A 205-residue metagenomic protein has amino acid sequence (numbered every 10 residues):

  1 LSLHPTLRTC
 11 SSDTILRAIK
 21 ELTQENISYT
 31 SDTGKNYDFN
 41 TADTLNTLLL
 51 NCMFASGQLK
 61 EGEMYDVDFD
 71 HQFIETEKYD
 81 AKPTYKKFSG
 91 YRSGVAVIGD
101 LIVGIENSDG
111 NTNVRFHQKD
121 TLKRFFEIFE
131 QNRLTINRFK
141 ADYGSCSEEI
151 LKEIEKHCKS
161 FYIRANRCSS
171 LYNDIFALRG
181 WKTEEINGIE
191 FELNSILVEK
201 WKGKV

Functional and structural regions predicted by a protein language model:
L1, T6-L7, S11, I15 (+4 more regions): Short, conserved catalytic/metal-binding motifs centered on acidic residues
L3, L16-T30, K123, T135-I136 (+1 more regions): Short alpha-helical patches at protein termini and domain edges that function as localization/binding signals
S12, I19-V95: Active-site-proximal, Lys/Arg-enriched surface segment that forms a nucleic-acid-binding/basic interface patch
I27, S31, E77-K82, V103-N107 (+3 more regions): Short acidic, glycine/serine/threonine-rich loops at helix termini
H71-E75, D109, S145, R167-S169: Active-site-proximal loop/turn and secondary-structure-junction residues that shape catalytic pockets, frequently
Y85-N132: Electropositive, glycine- and tryptophan-enriched low-complexity nucleic-acid-binding patches
R115-N173: Domain-level cores of phosphate- or acyl-group-handling catalytic modules
S160-V205: An anionic, glycine-rich sequence signature occurring as long contiguous blocks
